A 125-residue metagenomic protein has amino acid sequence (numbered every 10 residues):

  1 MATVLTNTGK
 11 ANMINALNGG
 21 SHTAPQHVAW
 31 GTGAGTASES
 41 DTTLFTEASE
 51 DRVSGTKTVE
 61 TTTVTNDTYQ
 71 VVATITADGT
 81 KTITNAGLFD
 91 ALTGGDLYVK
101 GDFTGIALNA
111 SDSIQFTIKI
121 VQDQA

Functional and structural regions predicted by a protein language model:
M1-T84, A91-A125: Small cysteine-rich, disulfide-bonded extracellular modules of the LU/uPAR three-finger superfamily and closely related
